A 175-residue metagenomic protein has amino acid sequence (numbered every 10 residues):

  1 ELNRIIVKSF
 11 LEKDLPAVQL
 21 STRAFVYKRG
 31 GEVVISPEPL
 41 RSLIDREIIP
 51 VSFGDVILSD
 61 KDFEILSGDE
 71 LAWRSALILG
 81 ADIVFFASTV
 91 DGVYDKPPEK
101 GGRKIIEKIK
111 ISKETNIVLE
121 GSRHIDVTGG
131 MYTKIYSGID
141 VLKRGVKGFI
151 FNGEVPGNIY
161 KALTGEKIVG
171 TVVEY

Functional and structural regions predicted by a protein language model:
E1-Y175: C-terminal catalytic "cap/lid" subdomain
